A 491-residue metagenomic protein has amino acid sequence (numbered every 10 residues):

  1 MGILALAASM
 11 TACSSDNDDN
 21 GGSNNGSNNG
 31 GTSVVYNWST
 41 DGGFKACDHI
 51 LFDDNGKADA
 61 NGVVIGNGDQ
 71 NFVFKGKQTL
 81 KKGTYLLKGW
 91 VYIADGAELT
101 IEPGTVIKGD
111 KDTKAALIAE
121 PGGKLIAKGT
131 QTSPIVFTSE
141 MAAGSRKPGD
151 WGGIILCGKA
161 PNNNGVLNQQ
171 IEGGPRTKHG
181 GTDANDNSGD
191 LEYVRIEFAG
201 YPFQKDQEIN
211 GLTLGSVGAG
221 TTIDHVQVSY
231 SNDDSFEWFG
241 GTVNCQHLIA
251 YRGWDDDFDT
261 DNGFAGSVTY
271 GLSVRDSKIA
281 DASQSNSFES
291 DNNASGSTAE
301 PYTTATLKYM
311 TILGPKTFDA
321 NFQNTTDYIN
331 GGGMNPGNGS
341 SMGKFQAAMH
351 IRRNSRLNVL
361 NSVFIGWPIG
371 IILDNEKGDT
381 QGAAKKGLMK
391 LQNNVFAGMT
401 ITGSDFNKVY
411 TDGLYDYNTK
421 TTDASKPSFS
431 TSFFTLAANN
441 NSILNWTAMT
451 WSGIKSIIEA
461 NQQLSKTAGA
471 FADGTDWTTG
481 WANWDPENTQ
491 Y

Functional and structural regions predicted by a protein language model:
S9-A12: C-terminal motif of bacterial Sec signal peptides marking the signal peptidase cleavage site
S14-Y491: Beta-strand/loop edge motif enriched in small/polar residues
